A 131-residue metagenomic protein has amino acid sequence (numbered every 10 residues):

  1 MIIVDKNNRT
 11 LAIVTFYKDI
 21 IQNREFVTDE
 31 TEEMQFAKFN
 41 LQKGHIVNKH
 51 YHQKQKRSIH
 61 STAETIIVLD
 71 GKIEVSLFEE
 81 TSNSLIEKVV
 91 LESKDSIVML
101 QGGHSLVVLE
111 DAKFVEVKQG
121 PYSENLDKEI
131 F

Functional and structural regions predicted by a protein language model:
M1-K38: A short, N-terminal "cap"/entry segment at the start of jelly-roll beta-barrel domains of the cupin/DSBH fold
I3-V4, V107-F131: Double-stranded beta-helix
F39-H60: Conserved short histidine dyad/triad with adjacent acidic residue
K43, S61-E79: Glycine- and acidic-residue-biased ligand/ion/polar-headgroup-sensing regions
K49, V75-S76, I97-M99, G103-L109 (+1 more regions): Short beta-strand His + acidic residue motifs that chelate non-heme Fe in jelly-roll/DSBH and cupin folds
E79-Q101: Short acidic-glycine-tyrosine-enriched beta hairpin
